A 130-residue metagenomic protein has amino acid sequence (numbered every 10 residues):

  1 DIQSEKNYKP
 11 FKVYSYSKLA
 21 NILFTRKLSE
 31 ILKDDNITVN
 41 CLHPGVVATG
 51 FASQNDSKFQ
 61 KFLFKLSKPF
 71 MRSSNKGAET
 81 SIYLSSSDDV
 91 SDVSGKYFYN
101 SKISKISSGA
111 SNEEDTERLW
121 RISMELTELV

Functional and structural regions predicted by a protein language model:
D1-N36, H43-K65: Catalytic loop of short-chain dehydrogenase/reductase
S17, C41, K65-I106, S111-E117 (+1 more regions): C-terminal helical subdomain
E30, S87-V90, L129: Short, well-ordered loop/turn and helix-capping segments at boundaries between secondary-structure elements and domains
I122-V130: C-terminal alpha-helix
